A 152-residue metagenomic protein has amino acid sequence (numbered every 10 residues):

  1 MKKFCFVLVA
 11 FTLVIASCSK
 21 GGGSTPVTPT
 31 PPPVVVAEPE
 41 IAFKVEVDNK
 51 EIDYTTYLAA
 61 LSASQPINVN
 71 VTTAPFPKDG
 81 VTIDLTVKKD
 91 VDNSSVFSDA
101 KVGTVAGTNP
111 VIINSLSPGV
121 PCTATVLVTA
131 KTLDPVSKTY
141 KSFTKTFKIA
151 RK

Functional and structural regions predicted by a protein language model:
C5-F6, V14-N49: Bacterial Sec-dependent N-terminal signal peptides
E51-S64: Short, solvent-exposed loop/linker segments at the N-terminal edge of repeated beta-sheet extracellular domains
D53-Y54, T86-V111: Low-complexity "stalk/linker" and mucin-like segments enriched in Ser/Thr/Pro/Ala/Gly
I67-P75: Aromatic/hydrophobic beta-strand junction motif of beta-rich domains
A74-D90: Solvent-exposed loop/turn segments flanking beta-strands in beta-repeat/beta-sandwich domains
N114-T123: Surface-exposed, short loops/turns at beta-strand junctions within beta-sandwich domains
K131-K138: Short, solvent-exposed loop/turn segments at the edges of extracellular beta-sandwich modules
K141-A150: C-terminal edge beta-strand
